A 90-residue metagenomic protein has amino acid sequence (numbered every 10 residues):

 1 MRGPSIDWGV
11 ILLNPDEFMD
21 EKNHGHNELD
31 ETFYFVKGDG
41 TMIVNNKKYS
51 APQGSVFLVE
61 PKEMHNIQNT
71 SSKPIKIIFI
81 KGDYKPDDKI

Functional and structural regions predicted by a protein language model:
M1-N23, L29, I80: A short glycine-rich, His/Asp/Glu-containing loop-to-beta-strand
P4-D7, N66-I90: Double-stranded beta-helix
I11, F33, F57: Conserved GNAT-family N-acetyltransferase fold
E21-K22, M42-I43, V59, H65-S72: Short beta-strand His + acidic residue motifs that chelate non-heme Fe in jelly-roll/DSBH and cupin folds
E28, K47, E63-M64, K73: A generic "binding-loop/recognition-motif" signal
E28-D30, Y34-G40: Glycine- and acidic-residue-biased ligand/ion/polar-headgroup-sensing regions
N46-P61: Short acidic-glycine-tyrosine-enriched beta hairpin
